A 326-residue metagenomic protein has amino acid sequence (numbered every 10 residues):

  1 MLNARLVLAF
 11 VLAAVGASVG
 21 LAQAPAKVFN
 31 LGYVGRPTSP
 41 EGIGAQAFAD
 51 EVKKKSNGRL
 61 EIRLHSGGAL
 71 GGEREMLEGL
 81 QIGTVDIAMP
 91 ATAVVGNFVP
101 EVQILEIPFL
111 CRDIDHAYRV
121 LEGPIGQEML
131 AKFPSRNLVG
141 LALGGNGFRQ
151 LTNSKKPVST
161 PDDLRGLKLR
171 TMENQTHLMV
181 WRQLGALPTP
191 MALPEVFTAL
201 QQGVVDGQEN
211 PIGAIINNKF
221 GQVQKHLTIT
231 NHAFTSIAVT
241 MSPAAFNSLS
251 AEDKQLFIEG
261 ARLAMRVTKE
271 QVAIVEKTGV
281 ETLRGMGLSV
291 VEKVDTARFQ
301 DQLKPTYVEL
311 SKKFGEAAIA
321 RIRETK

Functional and structural regions predicted by a protein language model:
M1-V28: Short, low-complexity disordered leader/linker segments with a strong preference for bacterial N-terminal type II
Q23-H116, P124-I125, A131-K326: N-terminal secretory/targeting leader peptides
